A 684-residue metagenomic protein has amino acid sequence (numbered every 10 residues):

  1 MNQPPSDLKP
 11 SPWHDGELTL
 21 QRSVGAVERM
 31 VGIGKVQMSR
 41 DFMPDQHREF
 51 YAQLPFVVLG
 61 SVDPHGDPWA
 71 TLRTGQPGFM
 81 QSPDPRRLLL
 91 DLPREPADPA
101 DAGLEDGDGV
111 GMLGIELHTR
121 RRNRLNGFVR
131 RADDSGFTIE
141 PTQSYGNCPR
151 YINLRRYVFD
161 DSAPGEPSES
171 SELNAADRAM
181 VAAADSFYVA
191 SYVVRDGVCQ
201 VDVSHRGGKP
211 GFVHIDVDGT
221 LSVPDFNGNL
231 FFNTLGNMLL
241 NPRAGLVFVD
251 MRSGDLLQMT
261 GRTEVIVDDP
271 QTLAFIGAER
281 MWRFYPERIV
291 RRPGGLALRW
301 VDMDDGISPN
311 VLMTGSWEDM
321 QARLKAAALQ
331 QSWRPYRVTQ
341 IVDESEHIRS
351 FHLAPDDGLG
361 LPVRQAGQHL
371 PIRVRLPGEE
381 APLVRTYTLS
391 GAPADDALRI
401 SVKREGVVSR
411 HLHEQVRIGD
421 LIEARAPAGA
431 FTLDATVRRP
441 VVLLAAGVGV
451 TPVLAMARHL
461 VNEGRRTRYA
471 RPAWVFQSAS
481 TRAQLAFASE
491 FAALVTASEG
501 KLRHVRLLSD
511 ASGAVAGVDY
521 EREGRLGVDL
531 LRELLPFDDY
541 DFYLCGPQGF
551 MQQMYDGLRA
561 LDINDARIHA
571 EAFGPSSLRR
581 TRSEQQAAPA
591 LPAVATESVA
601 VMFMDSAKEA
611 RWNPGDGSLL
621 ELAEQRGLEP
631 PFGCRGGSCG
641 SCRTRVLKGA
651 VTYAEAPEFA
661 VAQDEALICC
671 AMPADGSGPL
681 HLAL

Functional and structural regions predicted by a protein language model:
N2-Q53, S82, R122-S222, N237-N241 (+2 more regions): C-terminal edge-of-domain segments
D45-H47, V57, D67-H118, G208-M251: A short mixed-secondary-structure module that forms the rim of ligand-binding clefts
L54-S61, G109-G114, A184-V193, G245-L246 (+1 more regions): A short, Trp-centered hydrophobic/proline-enriched beta-strand micro-motif
R87, K325-L421, R425, R438 (+3 more regions): Ferredoxin-reductase
L104-D106, V181, M238, R364 (+2 more regions): Short, well-ordered loop/turn sites that connect or cap secondary structure elements
P224, F232-G236, R243, V247-V249 (+2 more regions): FNR/FR-type flavoprotein reductase catalytic core
D343, V594-G640, L647: C-terminal accessory/binding modules appended to enzymatic or scaffolding proteins
P452-A455, E624, L628-T652, A662-D675: Local cysteine-cluster metal-coordination motifs and their immediate loop/turn environment, predominantly Fe-S cluster
